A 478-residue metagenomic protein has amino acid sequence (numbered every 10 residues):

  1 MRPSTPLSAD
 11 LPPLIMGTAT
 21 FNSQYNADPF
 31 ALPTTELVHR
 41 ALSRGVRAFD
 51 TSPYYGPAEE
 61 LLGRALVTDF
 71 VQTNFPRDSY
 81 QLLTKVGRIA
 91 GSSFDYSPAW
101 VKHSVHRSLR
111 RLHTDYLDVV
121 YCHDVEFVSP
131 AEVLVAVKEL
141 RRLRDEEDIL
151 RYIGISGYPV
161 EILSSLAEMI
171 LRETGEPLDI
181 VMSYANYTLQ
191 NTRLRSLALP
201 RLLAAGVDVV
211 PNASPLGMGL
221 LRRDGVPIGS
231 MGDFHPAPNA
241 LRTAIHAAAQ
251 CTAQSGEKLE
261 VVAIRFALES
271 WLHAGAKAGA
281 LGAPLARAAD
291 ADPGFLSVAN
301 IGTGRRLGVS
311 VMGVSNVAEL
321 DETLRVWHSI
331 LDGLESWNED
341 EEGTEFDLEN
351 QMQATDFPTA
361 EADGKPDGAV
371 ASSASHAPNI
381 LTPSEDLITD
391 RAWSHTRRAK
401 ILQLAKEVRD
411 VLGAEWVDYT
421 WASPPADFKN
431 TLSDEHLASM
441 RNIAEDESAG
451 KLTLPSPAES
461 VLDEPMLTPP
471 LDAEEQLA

Functional and structural regions predicted by a protein language model:
M1-Y80, E459, P465-A478: N-terminal binding-site loop/beta-alpha segment at the start of enzyme catalytic domains that lines or forms
T5-D10, A65-R77, Q81, L109-T114 (+3 more regions): Acidic (Asp/Glu)-rich catalytic clusters
M16, F49, L62, L82 (+7 more regions): Conserved, mostly hydrophobic/aromatic
A19-P33, V86-K102, D124-A131: Active-site mouth loops of central-metabolism enzymes
A27-A41, F94-H113, V160-I170: Short, acidic/polar
P76-A90, S183-A185: A short, structured active-site edge motif that brings together acidic residues
L109-V128: Active-site groove signature of glycoside hydrolases
V125-A478: Beta/alpha (TIM)-barrel catalytic core signal, keyed to glycine-rich beta->alpha loops juxtaposed to Asp/Glu that bind
